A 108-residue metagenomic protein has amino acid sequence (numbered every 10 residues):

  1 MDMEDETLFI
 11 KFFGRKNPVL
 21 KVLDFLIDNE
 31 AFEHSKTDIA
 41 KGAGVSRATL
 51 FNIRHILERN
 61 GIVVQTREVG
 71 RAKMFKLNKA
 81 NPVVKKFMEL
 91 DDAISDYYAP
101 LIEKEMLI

Functional and structural regions predicted by a protein language model:
F9-V19, S35, V64-L90: Short, cationic-aromatic polyanion-contact patches
I27-F32: Short helix-capping/hinge SLiMs at alpha-helix to coil transitions
E33-G42: A short alpha-helical element within helix-turn-helix/winged-helix DNA-binding domains across DNA-binding proteins
A48: Key DNA-contact positions within bacterial/archaeal DNA-binding proteins
R54-H55: Short, hydrophobic-biased segments on the C-terminal half of alpha helices that form "recognition helices"
G61: Glycine-centered, phosphate/nucleic-acid-interacting loop/turn motifs that mediate DNA/RNA or nucleotide
P82-I108: Amphipathic alpha-helical dimerization/coiled-coil segments that flank or bridge DNA-binding/regulatory modules
